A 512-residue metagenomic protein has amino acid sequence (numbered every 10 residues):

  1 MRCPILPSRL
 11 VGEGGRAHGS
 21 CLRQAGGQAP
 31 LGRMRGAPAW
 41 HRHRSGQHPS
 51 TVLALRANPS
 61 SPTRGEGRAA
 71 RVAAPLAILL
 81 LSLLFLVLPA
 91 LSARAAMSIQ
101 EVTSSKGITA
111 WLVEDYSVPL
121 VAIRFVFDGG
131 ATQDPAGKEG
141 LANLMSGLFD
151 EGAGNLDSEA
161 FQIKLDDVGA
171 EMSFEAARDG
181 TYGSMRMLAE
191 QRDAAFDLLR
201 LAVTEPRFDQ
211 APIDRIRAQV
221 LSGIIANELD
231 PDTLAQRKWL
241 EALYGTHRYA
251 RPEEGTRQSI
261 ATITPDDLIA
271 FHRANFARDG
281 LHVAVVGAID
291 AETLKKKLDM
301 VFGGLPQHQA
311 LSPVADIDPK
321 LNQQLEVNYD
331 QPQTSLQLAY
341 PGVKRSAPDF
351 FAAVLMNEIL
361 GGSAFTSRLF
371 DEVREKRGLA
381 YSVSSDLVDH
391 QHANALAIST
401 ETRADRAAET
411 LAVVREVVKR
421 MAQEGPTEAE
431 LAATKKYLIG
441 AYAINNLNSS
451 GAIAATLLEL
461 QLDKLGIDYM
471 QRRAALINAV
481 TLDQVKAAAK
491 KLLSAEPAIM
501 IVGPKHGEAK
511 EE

Functional and structural regions predicted by a protein language model:
M1, V11-R16, Q24-M34, R64-G67 (+1 more regions): Glycine-biased, low-complexity coil/linker segments
R23-Q28, R35, G46, V52-R56: Short Gly/Ser/Thr- and charged-rich N-terminal loops/segments that act as flexible capping/hinge elements
P75-A90: Bacterial N-terminal signal peptides
V87-L112, A284, D290-V327, L476 (+1 more regions): Proteolytic maturation boundary segments
W111-V113, V118-S146, L156-V203, R217 (+6 more regions): M16 family metallopeptidases and their MPP-like homologs
D115, R124-V126, A310-T366: His/Glu-based metal-binding/catalytic segments typifying zinc-dependent metallopeptidases
R237, H247, P265-V301, E496-P497: Non-catalytic, conformational "gating/processing" segments within enzyme and secreted inhibitor domains
